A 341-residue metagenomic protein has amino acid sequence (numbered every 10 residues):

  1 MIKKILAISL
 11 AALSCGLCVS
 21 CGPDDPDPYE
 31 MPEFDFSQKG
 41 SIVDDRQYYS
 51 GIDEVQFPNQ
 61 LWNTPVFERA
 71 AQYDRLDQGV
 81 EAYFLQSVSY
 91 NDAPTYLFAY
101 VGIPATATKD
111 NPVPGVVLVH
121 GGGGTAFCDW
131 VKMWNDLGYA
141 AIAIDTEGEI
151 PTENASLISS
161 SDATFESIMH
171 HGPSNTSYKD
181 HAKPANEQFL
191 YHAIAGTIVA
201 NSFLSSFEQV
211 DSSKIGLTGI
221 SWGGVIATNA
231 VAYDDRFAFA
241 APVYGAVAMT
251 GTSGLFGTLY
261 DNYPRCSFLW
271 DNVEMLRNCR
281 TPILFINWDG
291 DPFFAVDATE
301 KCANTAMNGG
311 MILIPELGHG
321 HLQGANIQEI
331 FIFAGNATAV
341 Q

Functional and structural regions predicted by a protein language model:
C15-I42, R46: Bacterial Sec-dependent N-terminal signal peptides
F57-N111: N-terminal cap/lid segment of alpha/beta-hydrolase-fold proteins
F98, D110-G121, A141: Short beta-strand element of the alpha/beta-hydrolase
T106, N111-P112, S167-I220: Gly/Ser-rich "nucleophile elbow"/oxyanion-hole loop immediately N-terminal to the catalytic nucleophile in hydrolases
K132-I194, M249-T258: Cap/lid segment of the alpha/beta-hydrolase catalytic domain
I198-R265: Primarily recognizes the serine-hydrolase "nucleophile elbow" in alpha/beta-hydrolase and SGNH/GDSL folds
G251, L255-N304: The feature captures the conserved acid-bearing segment of alpha/beta-hydrolase catalytic domains
P292, V296-Q341: Catalytic cores of secreted or luminal carbohydrate-active enzymes
